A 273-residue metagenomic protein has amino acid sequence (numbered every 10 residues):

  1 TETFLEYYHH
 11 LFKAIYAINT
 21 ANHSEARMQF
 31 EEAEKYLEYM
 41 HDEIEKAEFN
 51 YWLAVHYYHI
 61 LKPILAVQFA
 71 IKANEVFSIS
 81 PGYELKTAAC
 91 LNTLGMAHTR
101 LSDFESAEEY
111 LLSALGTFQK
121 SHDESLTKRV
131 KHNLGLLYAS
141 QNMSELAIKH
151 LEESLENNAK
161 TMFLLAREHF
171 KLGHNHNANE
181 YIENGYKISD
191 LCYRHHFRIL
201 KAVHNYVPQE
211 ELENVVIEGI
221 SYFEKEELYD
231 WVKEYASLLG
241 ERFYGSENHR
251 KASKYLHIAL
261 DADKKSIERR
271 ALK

Functional and structural regions predicted by a protein language model:
T1, F30-D42, I71-G82, L112-D123 (+5 more regions): Amphipathic alpha-helical segments of tetratricopeptide repeats
T1-E43, E241, H249-K273: Flexible inter-repeat linkers and adjacent short helices within tandem amphipathic alpha-helical repeat scaffolds
E2-Y8, H41-E48, P81-A89, S121-H132 (+4 more regions): Alpha-solenoid helical repeat architecture
Y8-N22, E45-K62, K86-R100, L126-S140 (+3 more regions): Tandem amphipathic alpha-helical repeat scaffolds
E108-G173, E180: Aromatic-anchored, glycine/proline-accented short structural segments that stabilize local strand-turns or short
R198-K273: C-terminal non-catalytic interaction modules
